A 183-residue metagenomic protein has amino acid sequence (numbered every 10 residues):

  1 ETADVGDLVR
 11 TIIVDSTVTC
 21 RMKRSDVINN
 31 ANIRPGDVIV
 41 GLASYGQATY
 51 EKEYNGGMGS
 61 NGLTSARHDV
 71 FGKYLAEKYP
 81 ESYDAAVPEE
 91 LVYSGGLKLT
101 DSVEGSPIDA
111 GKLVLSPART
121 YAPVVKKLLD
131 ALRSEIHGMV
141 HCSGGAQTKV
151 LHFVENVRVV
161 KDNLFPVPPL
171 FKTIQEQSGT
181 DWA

Functional and structural regions predicted by a protein language model:
E1-A183: Helix-biased detector of long, well-ordered alpha-helical tracts
